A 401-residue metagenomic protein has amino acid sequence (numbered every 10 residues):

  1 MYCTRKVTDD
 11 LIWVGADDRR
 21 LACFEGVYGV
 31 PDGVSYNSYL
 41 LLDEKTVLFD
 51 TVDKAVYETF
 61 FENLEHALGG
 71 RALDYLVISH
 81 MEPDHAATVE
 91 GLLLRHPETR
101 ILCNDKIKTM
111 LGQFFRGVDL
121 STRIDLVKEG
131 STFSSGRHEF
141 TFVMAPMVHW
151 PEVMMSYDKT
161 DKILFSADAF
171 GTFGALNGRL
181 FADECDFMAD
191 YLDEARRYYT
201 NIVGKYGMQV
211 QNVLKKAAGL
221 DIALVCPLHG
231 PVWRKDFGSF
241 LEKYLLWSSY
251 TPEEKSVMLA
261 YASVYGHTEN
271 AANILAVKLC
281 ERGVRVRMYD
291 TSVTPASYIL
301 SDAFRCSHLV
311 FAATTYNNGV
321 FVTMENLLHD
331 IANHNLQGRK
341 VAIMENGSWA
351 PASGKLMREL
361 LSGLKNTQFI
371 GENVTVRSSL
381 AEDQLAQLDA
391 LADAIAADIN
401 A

Functional and structural regions predicted by a protein language model:
T4-E65, M155-D158, K162-S166, T268: Conserved beta-strand hairpin/beta-sheet module of binuclear metal-dependent hydrolase folds, prominently
R5-D9, C103-V153, N212: Metallo-beta-lactamase
E44, A55-L102: Active-site metal-binding motif and surrounding structural segment of the metallo-beta-lactamase
K45-V47, Y75, H138, K162-F165 (+3 more regions): Structural motif
F49-T51, L73-M81, I101-N104, L164-A167 (+1 more regions): Active-site neighborhood of phospho(di)ester-bond hydrolases with catalytic His/Asp-centered motifs
T88, T294-I299: Short acidic active-site motifs
H149-V153, A169-G204, S248-P252: Active-site-proximal loop/helix segment associated with metal-binding centers of metalloenzymes
L176, F187-V225, G230-V232, I274-Y289 (+1 more regions): FMN-binding flavodoxin-like domain, especially the glycine-rich phosphate-binding loop
